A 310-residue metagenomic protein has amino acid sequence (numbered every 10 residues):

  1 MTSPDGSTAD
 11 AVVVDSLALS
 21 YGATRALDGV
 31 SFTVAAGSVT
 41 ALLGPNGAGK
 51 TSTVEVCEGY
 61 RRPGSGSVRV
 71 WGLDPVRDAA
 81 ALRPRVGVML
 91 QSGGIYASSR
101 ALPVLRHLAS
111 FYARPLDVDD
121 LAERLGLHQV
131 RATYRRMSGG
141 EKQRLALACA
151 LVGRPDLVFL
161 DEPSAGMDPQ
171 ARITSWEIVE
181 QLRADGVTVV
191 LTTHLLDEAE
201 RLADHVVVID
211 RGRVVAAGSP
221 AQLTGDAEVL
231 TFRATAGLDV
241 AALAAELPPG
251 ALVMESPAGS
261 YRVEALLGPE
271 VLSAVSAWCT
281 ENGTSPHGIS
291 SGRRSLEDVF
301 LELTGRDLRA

Functional and structural regions predicted by a protein language model:
E58: Helix-to-loop junction immediately C-terminal to a conserved catalytic motif
G66-D74, A81-L82: Conserved ABC transporter NBD signature motif
R106, S110, L116-R131: Conserved ABC ATPase "signature" region
L147: Hydrophobic anchor residue at the start of the ABC signature
V158-E162: Catalytic Walker B motif of ABC-type/P-loop ATPase nucleotide-binding domains
S175-L266: ABC transporter nucleotide-binding domain
